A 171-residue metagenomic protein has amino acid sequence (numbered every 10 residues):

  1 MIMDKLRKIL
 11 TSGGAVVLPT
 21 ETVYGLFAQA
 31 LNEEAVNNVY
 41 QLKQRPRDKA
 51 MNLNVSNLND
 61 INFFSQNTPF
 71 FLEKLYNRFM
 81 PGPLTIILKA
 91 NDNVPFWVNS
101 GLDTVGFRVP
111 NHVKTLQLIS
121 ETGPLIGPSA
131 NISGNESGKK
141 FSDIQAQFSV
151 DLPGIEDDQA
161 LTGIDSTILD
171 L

Functional and structural regions predicted by a protein language model:
M1-L171: Active-site-adjacent structural elements in enzyme catalytic cores
